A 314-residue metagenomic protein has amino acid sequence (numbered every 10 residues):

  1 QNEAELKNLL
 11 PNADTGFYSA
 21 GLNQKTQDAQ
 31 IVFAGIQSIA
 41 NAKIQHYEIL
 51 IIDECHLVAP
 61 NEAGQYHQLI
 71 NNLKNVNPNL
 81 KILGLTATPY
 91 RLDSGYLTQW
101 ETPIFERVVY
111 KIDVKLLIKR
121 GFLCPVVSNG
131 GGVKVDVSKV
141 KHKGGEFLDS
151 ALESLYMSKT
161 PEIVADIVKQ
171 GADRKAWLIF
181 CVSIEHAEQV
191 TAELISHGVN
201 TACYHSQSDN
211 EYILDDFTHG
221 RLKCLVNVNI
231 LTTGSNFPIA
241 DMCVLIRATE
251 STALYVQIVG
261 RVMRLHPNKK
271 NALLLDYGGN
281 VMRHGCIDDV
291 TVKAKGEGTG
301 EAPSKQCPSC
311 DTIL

Functional and structural regions predicted by a protein language model:
Q1-G21: Conserved helix-turn-beta segment of the N-terminal RecA-like "Helicase ATP-binding" lobe in SF1/SF2 helicases
N2, A42-I44, C55-I70, N236-P238: Conserved ATPase-coupling elements of RecA-like P-loop NTPase cores
G16-Q27, E188-A192, G198-T233: Conserved helicase ATPase core of P-loop NTP-dependent helicases/translocases
G21-I49: Conserved helix/coil segment N-terminal to the catalytic DExD/H
Q37-A40, H56, S206-T291, K295-E297: Conserved RecA-like P-loop NTPase helicase motor core
L57-V127: Post-DEXD/H (motif II) to motif III coupling segment of the RecA-like Helicase ATP-binding lobe
E106-C181, G298-T299: Conserved interdomain linker/interface between the two RecA-like ATPase lobes of SF2 helicase motors
C307-C310: Short cysteine-rich clusters marking metal-coordination/redox-active sites
